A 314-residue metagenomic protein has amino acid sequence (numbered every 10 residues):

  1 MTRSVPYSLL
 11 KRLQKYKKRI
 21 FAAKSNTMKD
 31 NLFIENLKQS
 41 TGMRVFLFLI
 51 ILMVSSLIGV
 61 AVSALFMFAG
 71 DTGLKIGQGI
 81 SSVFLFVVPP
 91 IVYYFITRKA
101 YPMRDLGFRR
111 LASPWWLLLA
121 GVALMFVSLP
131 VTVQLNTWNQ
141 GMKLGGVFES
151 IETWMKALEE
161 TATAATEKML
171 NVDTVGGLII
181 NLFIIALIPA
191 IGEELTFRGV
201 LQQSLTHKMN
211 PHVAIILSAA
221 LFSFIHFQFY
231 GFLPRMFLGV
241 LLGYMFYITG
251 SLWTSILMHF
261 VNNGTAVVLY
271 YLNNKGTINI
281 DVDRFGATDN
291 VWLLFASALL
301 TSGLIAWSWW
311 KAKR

Functional and structural regions predicted by a protein language model:
L13, I20-Q39: Short, Lys/Arg-rich, polar N-terminal cytosolic tail immediately upstream of the first transmembrane signal-anchor
I51-S56, L118-K143, Y244-G264: Hydrophobic alpha-helical membrane-insertion segments
L52-A61, F86-V92, L124-S128, W292-W310: Hydrophobic core of alpha-helical transmembrane segments in multi-pass integral membrane proteins
G59-A100, P114-F126, G146-K156: Alpha-helical transmembrane segments in multi-pass membrane proteins
V88-R98, G177-L205, T301-A312: Transmembrane alpha-helical segments in integral membrane proteins
G107-I188: Juxtamembrane helix-loop-helix connectors linking adjacent transmembrane helices in multi-pass membrane enzymes
G192-L217, Y247-S251: Membrane-interface helix/loop boundary segments of multi-pass membrane proteins
F260-R314: C-terminal membrane module of polytopic membrane proteins
